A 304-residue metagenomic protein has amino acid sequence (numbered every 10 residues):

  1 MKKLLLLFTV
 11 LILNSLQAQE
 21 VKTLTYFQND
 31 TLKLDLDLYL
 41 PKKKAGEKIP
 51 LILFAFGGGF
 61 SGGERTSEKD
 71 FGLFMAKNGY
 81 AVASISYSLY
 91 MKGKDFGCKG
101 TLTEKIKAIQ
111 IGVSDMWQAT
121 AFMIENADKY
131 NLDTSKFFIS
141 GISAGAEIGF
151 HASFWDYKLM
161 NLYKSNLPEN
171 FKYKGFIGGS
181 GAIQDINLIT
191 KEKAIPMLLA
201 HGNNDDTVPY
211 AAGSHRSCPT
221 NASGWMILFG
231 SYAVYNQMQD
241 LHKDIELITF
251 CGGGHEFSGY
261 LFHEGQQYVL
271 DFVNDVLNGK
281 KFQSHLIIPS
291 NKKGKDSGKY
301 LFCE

Functional and structural regions predicted by a protein language model:
A18-E47: N-terminal cap/lid segment of alpha/beta-hydrolase-fold proteins
E47-G58: Short beta-strand element of the alpha/beta-hydrolase
R65-I85, K92: Short amphipathic alpha-helix adjacent to the substrate-entry channel of hydrolases
T66, A121-K193: Primarily recognizes the serine-hydrolase "nucleophile elbow" in alpha/beta-hydrolase and SGNH/GDSL folds
Y87-Q110: Cap/lid segment of the alpha/beta-hydrolase catalytic domain
T103-D128: Alpha/beta-hydrolase active-site loop
K164-L241: The feature captures the conserved acid-bearing segment of alpha/beta-hydrolase catalytic domains
L228, Y232-E304: C-terminal catalytic histidine-bearing segment of alpha/beta-hydrolase fold enzymes
